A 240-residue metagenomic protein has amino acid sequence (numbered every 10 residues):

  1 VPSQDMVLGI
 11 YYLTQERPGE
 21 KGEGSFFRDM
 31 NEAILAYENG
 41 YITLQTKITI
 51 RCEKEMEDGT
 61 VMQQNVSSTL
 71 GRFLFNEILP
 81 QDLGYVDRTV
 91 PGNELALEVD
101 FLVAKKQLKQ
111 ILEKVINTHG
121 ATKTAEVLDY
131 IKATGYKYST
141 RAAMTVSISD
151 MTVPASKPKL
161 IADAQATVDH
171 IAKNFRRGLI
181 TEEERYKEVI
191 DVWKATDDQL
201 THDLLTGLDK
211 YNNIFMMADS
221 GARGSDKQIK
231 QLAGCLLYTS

Functional and structural regions predicted by a protein language model:
V1-K123, A133, Y138: Conserved, carboxylate-rich catalytic/transport cores that coordinate ions
K123-Y130, R185, Q228: Residue-level detector of well-ordered alpha-helical segments, enriched for hydrophobic/aromatic packing positions
K132, A162-Q165, D169, I190-D198: Generic structural signal for well-ordered, non-transmembrane alpha-helical segments in soluble/cytosolic regions
A142-D169: Terminal amphipathic helices with adjacent charged low-complexity linkers/tails
A162-Y186: Long, non-coiled-coil amphipathic alpha-helical linker/lever segments that couple catalytic cores to other domains
E183-A233: Gly/Pro-rich turn-and-neighbor structural signature
Y238-T239: Conserved small/polar residues in nucleotide/adenosyl-binding loops
